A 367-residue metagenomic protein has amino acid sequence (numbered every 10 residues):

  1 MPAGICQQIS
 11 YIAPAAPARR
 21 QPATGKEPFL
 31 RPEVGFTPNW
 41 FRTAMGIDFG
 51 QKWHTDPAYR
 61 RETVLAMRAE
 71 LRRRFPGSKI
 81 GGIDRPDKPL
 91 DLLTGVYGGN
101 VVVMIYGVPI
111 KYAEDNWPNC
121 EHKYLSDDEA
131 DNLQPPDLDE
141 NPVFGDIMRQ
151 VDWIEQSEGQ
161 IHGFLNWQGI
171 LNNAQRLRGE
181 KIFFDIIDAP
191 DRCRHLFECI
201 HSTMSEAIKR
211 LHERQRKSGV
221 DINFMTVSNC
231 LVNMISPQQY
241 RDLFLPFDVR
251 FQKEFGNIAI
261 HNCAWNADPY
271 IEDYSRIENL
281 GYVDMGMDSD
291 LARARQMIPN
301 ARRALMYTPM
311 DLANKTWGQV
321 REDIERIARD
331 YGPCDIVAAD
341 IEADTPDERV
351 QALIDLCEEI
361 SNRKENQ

Functional and structural regions predicted by a protein language model:
M1-R60, A66, P136-Q367: Active-site loop segments of alpha/beta catalytic cores
P57-G107: Membrane helical hairpin/interfacial module
L92, V101, D128-E129, Q367: Short linear motifs in intrinsically disordered/low-complexity regions
M104, N119-K123, V232-N233, D288: A generic signature of intrinsically disordered, low-complexity regions enriched in glycine/proline and charged/polar
D115-R149: A gly/proline- and charged-residue-enriched helix-loop-helix capping module
